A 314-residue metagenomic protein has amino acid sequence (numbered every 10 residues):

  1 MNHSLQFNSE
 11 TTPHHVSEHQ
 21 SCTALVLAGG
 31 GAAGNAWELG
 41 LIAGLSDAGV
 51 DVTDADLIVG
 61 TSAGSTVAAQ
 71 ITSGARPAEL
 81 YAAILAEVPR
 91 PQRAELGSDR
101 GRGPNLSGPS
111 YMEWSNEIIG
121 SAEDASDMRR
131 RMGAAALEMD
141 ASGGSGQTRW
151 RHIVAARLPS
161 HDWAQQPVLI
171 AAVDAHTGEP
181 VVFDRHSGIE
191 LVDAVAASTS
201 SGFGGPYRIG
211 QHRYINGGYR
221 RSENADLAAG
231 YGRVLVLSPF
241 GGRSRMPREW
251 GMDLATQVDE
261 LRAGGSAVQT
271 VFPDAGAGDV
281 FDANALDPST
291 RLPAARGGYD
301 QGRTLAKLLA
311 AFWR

Functional and structural regions predicted by a protein language model:
M1-T61, A69-R314: Patatin-like phospholipase
